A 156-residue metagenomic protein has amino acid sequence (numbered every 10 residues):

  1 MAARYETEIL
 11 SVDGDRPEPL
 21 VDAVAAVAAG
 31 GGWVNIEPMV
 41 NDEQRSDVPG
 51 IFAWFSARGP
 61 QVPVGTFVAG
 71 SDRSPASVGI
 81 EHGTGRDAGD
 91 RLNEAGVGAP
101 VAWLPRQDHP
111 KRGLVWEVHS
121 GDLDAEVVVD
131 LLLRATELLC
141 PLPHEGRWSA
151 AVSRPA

Functional and structural regions predicted by a protein language model:
M1-A156: Structured alpha/beta or helical-core interaction and ligand-binding surfaces enriched in interleaved
